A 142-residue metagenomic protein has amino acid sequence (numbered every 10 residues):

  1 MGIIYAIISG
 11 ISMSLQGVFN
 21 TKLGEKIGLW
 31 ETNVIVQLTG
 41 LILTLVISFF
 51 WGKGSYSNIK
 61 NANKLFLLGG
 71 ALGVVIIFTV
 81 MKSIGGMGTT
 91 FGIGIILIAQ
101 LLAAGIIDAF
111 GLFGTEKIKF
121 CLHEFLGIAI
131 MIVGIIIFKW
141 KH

Functional and structural regions predicted by a protein language model:
M1-I8, E25, W30, L41-F66 (+3 more regions): Membrane-interface interhelical linkers
I8-L15, F19, K64-M87, I137: Hydrophobic alpha-helical transmembrane segments of multi-pass membrane transport proteins, especially secondary
M13-Q16, Q100, A104, G134-I135: Alpha-helical transmembrane segments of multi-pass membrane proteins
E25-L29, T79-I98, G114: Structural motif at transmembrane-helix junctions in multi-pass transporters
I35-V36, L68, I95-I96, H123-L126: Hydrophobic core positions of alpha-helical segments in small-molecule transporters and transporter systems
T39-L43, I95-F110, A129: Alpha-helical transmembrane segments of compact multi-pass small-molecule transporters, enriched in specific families
F120-K139: Hydrophobic transmembrane alpha-helices of multi-pass small-molecule transport proteins
